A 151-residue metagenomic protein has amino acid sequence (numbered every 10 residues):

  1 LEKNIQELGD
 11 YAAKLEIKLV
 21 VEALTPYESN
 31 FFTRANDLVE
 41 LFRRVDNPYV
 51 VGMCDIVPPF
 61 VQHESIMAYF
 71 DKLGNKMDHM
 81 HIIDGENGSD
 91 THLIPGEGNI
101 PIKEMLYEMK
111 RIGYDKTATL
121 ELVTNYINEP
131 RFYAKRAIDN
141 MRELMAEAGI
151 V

Functional and structural regions predicted by a protein language model:
L1-V51, H63, V151: Active-site acidic/histidine proton-transfer and metal-coordination neighborhood in alpha/beta enzyme cores
E2-Q6, K14, K110, D115 (+3 more regions): Structural motif corresponding to the early beta-alpha repeats
K3-D10, K14, N36-E40, R44 (+4 more regions): Alpha-helical scaffolding segments of alpha/beta enzyme cores, especially the outer helices of TIM-barrel or partial
L19-V21, V50-C54, D78-I82, K116-E121: Hydrophobic faces of well-ordered beta-strands that scaffold small-molecule active sites in alpha/beta enzyme cores
E28-A35, V39, P58-D115, V123-F132: Gly/Pro-rich active-site loop or hairpin
E129-V151: C-terminal helical cap(s) of enzyme catalytic domains, especially alpha/beta-barrels
